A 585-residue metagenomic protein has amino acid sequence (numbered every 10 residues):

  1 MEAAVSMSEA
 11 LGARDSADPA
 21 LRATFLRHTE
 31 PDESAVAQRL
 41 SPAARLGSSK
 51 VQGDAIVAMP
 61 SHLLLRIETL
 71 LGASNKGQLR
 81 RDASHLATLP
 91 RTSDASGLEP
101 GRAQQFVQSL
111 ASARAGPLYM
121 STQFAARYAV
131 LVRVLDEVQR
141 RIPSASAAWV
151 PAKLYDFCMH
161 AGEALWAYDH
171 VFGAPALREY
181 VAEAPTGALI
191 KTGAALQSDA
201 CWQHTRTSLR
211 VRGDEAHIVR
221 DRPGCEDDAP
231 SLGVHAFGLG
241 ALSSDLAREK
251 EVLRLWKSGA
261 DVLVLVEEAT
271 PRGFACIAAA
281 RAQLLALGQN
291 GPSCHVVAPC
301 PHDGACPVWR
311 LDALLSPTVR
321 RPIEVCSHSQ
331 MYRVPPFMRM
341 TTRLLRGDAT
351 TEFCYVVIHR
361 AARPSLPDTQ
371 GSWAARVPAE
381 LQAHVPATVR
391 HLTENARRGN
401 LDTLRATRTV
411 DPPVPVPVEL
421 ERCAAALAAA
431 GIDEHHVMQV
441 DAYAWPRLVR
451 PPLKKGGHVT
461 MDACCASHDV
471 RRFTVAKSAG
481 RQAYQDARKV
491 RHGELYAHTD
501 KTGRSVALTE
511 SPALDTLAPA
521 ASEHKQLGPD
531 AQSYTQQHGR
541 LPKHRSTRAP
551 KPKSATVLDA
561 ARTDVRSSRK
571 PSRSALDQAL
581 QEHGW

Functional and structural regions predicted by a protein language model:
E2-Q105: N-terminal auxiliary segments of SAM/dcSAM-dependent transferases
A103-S144: Class I SAM-dependent methyltransferase Rossmann-like catalytic core, especially the SAM/SAH-binding loop
A147-W149, A161-A176: Conserved SAM-binding loop of SAM-dependent methyltransferases across substrates and taxa, primarily the Class I
A188-D227: S-adenosyl-L-methionine
A229-L246, A269: A short SAM/SAH-binding and catalytic strip from SAM-dependent methyltransferases
A241-R254, C276: A short, conserved alpha-helix within the catalytic core of class I
G259-A269, H295-A298: Conserved beta-strand signature within the Rossmann-like core of class I S-adenosyl-L-methionine
P335-W585: C-terminal lobe and adjacent flexible extensions of AdoMet/dcAdoMet transferase-like proteins
